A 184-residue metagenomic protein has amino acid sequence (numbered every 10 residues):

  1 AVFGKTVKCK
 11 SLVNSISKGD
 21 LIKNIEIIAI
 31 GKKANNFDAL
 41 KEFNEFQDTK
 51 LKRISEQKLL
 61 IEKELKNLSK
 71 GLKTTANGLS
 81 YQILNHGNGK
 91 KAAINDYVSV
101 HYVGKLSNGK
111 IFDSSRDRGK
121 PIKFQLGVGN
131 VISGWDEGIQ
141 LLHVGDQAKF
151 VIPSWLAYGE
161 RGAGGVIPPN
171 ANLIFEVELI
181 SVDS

Functional and structural regions predicted by a protein language model:
A1-S184: Cross-family detector of peptidyl-prolyl cis-trans isomerase
